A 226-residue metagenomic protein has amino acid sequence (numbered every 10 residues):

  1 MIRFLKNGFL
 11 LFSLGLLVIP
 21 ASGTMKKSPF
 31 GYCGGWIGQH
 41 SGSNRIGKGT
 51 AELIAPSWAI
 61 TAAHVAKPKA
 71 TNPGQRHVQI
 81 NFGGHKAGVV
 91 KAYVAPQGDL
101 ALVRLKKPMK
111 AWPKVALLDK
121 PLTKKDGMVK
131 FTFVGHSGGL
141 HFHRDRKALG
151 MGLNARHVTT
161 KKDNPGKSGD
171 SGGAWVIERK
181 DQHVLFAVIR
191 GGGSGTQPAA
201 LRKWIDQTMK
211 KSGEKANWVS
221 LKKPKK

Functional and structural regions predicted by a protein language model:
M1-F9: Bacterial N-terminal signal peptides that target proteins for export
G8-L17: Bacterial N-terminal signal peptides
I19-T50: N-terminal activation segment of mature serine protease catalytic domains
K26-F30, G47-K48, E52-K67, G166-K226: C-terminal subregion of chymotrypsin/trypsin-like serine protease catalytic domains
K48, I54-P56, I60-Q97, D126-M128 (+1 more regions): Catalytic-histidine neighborhood of serine endopeptidases, predominantly the chymotrypsin-like S1/PA family
W58-I60, L100-R104, H143-D145, A174: Conserved hydrophobic/aromatic beta-strand scaffold that supports enzyme active sites
P68-A70, V90-V94, R104-L149, D163-P165: Active-site substrate-binding loop(s) of clan PA
N81-G83, V134-H136, V176-E178: A generic structural motif
